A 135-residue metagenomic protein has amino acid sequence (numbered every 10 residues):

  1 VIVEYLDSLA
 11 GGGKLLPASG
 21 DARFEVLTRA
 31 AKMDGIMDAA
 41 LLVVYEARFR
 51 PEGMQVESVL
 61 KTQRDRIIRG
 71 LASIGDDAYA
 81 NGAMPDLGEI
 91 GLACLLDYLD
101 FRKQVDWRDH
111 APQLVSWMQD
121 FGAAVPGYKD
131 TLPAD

Functional and structural regions predicted by a protein language model:
V1-S58: GST-like domain detector, emphasizing the conserved glutathione-binding G-site in the N-terminal thioredoxin-like
V3, D7, L27-A30, L71 (+2 more regions): Non-transmembrane alpha-helical segments in soluble domains of secreted/periplasmic/extracellular proteins
D7-G11, Y45, D100, Q104 (+2 more regions): Hydrophobic/aromatic-lined pockets within catalytic cores
G12, D76-M84, V125-T131: Surface-exposed helix-capping loop/turn segments at secondary-structure junctions
M33-S116: GST-like fold's C-terminal all-alpha helical module
Y45, L132-D135: Short coil/turn segments at secondary-structure boundaries
H110, V115-P133: Charged phosphate-binding loop/patch that engages nucleotide di/tri-phosphates or the phosphate backbone of nucleic
